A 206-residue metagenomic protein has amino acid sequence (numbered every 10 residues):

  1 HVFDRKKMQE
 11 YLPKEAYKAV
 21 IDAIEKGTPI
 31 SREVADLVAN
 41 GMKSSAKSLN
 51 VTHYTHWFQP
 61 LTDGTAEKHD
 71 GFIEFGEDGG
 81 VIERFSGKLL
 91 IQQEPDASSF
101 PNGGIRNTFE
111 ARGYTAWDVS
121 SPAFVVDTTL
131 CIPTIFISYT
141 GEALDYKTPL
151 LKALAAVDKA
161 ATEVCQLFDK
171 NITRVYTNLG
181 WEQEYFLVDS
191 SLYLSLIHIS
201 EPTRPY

Functional and structural regions predicted by a protein language model:
V2-E110: Active-site core of metal-dependent hydrolases
D22-E25, S44, E74, T134 (+3 more regions): Charged/polar, solvent-exposed surface patches and flexible loops
K43-S45, V175, Y206: Alpha-helical interaction segments
A46, H53-F58, I82, V157 (+3 more regions): Long, contiguous hydrophobic alpha-helical segments, chiefly transmembrane helices and signal peptides
T65, Q92-E94, T140-E142, S195-L196: Short helix/loop capping segments that flank catalytic or ligand/cofactor-binding pockets
T108-V175, G180-V188: Charge-rich interaction surfaces and accessory domains that mediate macromolecular binding and assembly
I197-Y206: Single conserved hydrophobic/aromatic residue that forms the stacking wall/gate of nucleotide- or nucleobase-binding
